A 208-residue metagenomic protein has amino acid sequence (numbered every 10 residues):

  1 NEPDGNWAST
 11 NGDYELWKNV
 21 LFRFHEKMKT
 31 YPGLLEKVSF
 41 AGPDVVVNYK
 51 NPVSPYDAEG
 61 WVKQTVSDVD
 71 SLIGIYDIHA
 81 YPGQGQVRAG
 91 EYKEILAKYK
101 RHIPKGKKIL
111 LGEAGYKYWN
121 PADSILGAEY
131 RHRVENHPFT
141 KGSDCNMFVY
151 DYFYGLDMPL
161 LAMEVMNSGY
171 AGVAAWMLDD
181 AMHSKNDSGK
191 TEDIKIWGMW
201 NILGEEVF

Functional and structural regions predicted by a protein language model:
N1, G5, S39-G42, G74-I78 (+3 more regions): Structural recognition of the beta-strand scaffold that forms the well-ordered cores of secreted hydrolase catalytic
N1-I73, H79-K98, P121-L126, L156: Active-site cleft segment of glycoside hydrolase catalytic domains centered on the general acid/base Glu
E2, Y49, E113, H183-T191: Active-site-proximal loop/short-helix segments that contain or immediately flank catalytic acid/base residue(s)
K29-E36, R101-G106, N167-A171: Structural alpha-beta junctions
E36, Y81-K141, L161: Glycoside hydrolase catalytic-domain groove-lining segments
V47, P82, G115-Y116, M177-M182: Glycine-rich beta-alpha junction loops
D70-I73, A80, K107, D187 (+2 more regions): Generic secretory/membrane-interface signal
W119-F208: Aromatic/acidic polysaccharide-binding cleft in carbohydrate-active enzymes
